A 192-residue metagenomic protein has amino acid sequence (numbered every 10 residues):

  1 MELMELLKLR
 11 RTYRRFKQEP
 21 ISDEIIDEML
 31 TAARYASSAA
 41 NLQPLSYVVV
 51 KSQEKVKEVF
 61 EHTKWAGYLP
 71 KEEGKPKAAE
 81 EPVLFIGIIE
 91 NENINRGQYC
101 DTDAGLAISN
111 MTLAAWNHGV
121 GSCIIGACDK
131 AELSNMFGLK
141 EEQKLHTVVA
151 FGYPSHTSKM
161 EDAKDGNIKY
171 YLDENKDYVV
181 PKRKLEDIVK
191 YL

Functional and structural regions predicted by a protein language model:
M1-L192: Acidic, surface-exposed loops and disordered segments
